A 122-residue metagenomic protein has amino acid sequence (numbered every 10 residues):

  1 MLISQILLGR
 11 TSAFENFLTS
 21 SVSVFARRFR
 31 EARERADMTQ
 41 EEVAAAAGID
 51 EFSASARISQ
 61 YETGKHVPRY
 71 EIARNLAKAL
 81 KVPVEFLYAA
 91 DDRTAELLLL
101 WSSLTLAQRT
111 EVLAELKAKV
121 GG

Functional and structural regions predicted by a protein language model:
M1-R35: A short, Lys/Arg-rich alpha-helix, primarily the initiator
A36-Q60: Short alpha-helical DNA-recognition segment
D37, A54-A56, T63-K78: Short, basic-rich loop-to-helix N-cap that marks the start of a DNA-contacting helix
R69-Y70, R74, K78-E96: Short C-terminal boundary/hinge segments that cap the last helix of small helical domains
D91-G122: Interfacial/linker helices and their anchor residues that mediate assembly or domain coupling
